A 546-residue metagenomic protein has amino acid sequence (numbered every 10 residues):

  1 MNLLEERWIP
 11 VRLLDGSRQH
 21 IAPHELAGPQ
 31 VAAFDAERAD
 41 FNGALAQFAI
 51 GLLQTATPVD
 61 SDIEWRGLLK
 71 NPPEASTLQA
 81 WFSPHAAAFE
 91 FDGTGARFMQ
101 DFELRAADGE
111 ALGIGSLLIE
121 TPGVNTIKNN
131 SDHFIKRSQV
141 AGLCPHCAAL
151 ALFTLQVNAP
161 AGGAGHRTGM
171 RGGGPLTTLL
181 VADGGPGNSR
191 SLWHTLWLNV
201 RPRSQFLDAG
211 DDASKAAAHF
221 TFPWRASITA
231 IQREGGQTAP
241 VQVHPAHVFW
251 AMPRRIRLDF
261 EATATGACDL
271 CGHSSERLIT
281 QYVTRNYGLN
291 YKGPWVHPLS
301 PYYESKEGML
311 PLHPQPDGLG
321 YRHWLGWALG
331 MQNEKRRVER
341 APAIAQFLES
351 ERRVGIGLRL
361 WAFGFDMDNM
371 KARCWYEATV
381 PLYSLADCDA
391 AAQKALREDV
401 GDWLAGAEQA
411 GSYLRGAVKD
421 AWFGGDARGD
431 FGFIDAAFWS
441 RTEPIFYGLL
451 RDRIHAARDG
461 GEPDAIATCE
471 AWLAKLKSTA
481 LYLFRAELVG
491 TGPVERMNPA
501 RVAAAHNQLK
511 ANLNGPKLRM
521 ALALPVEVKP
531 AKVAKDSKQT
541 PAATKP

Functional and structural regions predicted by a protein language model:
M1-I127, T154, A159-P546: Extended alpha-helical scaffolding segments
S61-W65, V140, P145: Extended, noncatalytic alpha-helical scaffold/tether regions
K136-Q139, A262-T263: Flanking scaffold residues of small Cys/His-coordinated metal-binding clusters
C144, F153-T154: Acidic (Asp/Glu-rich), glycine- and aromatic
C144-C147, C271: Short Cys/His-rich metal-coordination motifs, predominantly Zn2+-binding knuckles/fingers
